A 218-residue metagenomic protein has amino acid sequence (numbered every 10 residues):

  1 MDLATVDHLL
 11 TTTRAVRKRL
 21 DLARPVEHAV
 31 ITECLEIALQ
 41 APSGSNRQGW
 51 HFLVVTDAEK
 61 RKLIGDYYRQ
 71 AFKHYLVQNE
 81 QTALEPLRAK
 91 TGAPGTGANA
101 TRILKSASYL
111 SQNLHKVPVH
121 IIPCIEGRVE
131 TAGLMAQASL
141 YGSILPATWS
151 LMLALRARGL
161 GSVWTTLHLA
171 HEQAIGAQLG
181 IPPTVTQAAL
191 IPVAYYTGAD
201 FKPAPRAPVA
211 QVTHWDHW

Functional and structural regions predicted by a protein language model:
T5-A23: Generic N-terminal amphipathic, Lys/Arg-enriched alpha-helix
T12-R17, K90-P94, T186-W218: C-terminal helix-cap and adjacent tail motif
C34-L39, V119-A177: Small-aliphatic-rich amphipathic alpha-helix that forms the alpha element of a beta-alpha
I37-L39, L104-S108, I175-Q178, G198-D200: Glycine-rich, charged/polar anion/phosphate-binding loops that engage phosphate groups from diverse ligands
A41-N46: Glycine-rich phosphate/pyrophosphate-binding beta-alpha loops
G49-W50, V117-H120, Q187-A188: Short, surface-exposed beta-edge/turn micro-motifs
V54-G142: Glycine/small-residue-rich phosphate/adenosyl-binding loop
A174-A188: Short, electropositive alpha-helical surface patch
